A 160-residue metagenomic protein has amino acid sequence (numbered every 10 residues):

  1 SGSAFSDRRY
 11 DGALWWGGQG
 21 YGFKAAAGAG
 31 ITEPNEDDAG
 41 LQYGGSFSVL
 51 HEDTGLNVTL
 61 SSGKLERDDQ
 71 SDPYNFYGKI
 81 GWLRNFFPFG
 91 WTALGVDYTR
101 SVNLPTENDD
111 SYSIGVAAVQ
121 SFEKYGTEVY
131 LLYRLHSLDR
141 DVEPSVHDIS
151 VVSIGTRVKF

Functional and structural regions predicted by a protein language model:
D7-V116, S121: Detector for outer-membrane/organellar transmembrane beta-barrel domains, recognizing the amphipathic beta-strand
T32-N35, L65, Y133-D139, I149: A short, acidic, flexible beta-alpha connecting loop/helix-capping segment that sits on the rim of active
D72, D141-E143: Outer-membrane beta-barrel and related beta-rich outer-membrane complex signature in Gram-negative bacteria
L104, D139-D141: A short, acidic/glycine-rich surface segment
S111-I114, V146-V151: Flexible, surface-exposed loop regions and adjacent strand-edge segments of Gram-negative outer-membrane beta-barrel
G115-L138, T156-R157: C-terminal closing repeat unit and adjoining cap/tail of repeat-based domains
D148-F160: Outer-membrane beta-barrel "beta-signal"
